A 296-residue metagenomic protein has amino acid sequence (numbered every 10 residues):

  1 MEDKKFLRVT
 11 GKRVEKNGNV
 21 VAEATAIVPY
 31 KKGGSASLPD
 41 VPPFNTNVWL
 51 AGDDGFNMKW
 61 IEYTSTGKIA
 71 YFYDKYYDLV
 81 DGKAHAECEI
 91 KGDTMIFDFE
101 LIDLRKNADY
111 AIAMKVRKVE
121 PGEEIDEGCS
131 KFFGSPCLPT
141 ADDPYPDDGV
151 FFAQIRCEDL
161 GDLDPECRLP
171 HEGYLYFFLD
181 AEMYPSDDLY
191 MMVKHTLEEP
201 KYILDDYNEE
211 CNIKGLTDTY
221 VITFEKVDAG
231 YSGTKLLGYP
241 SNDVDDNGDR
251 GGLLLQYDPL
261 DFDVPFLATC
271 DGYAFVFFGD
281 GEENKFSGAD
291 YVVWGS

Functional and structural regions predicted by a protein language model:
E2-K16, W49-D54, A84-C88: Tryptophan-anchored aromatic micro-motifs
F6-L7, G18-N19, M95-S296: Preference for intrinsically disordered or flexible, low-complexity segments and adjacent hinge/connector residues
R13-E15, V28-Y30, C157-D159: Beta-strand elements of well-folded, non-transmembrane domains
N17-T25, F56-I61, K83, G92: An extracellular/secretory-lumen and virion-surface interaction module
V20-N47: Short, flexible N-terminal segments of the mature chain
V48-G82: Acidic, low-complexity, intrinsically disordered interaction modules
T64-G67, D81-A84, C88-L101: Short, mixed-charge low-complexity intrinsically disordered segments
